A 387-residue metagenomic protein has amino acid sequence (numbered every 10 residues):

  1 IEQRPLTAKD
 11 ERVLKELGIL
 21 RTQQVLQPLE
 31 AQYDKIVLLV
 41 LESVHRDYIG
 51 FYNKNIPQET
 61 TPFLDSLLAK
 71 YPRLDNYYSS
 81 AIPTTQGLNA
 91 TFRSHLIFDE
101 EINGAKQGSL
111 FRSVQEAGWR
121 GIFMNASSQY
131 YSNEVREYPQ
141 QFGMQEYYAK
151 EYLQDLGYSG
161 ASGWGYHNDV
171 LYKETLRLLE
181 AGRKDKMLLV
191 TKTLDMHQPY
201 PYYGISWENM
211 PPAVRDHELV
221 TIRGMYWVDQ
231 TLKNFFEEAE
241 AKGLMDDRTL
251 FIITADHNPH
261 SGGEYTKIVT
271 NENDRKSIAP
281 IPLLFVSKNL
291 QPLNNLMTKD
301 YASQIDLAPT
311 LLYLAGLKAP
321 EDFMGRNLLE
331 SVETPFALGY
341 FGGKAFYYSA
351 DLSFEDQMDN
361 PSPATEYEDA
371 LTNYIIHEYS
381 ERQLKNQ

Functional and structural regions predicted by a protein language model:
I1-D322, S331-T334, F341-G342: Soluble catalytic regions of membrane-associated enzymes that act on cell-envelope and secretory-pathway components
A319-Q387: Phosphate/adenylate-binding glycine loop and adjacent helical scaffold
